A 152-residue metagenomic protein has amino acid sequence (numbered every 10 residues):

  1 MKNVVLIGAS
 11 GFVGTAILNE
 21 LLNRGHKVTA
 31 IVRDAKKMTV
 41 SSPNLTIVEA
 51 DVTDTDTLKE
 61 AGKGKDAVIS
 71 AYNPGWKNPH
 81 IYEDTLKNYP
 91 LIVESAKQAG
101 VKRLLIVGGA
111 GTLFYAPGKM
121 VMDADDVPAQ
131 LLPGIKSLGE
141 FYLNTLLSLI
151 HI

Functional and structural regions predicted by a protein language model:
N3, D66-A67, R103: Structural motif
V4-R24: N-terminal Rossmann NAD(P)H-binding glycine-rich loop of SDR-like oxidoreductase domains
I7, I31, A71-Y72, L104-A110: SDR active-site strand-loop-helix element
K27-R33: Conserved glycine-rich Rossmann-like NAD(P)H-binding loop of the short-chain dehydrogenase/reductase
A35, P90-I135: Conserved Rossmann-fold NAD(P)-dependent oxidoreductase catalytic core, especially the SDR/UDP-sugar
K36-L91, S95-Q98: NAD(P)H-binding glycine-rich loop region in Rossmannoid oxidoreductase-like domains and their noncatalytic homologs
Y82-L86, V127-Y142: Short-chain dehydrogenase/reductase
I150-I152: Conserved small/polar residues in nucleotide/adenosyl-binding loops
